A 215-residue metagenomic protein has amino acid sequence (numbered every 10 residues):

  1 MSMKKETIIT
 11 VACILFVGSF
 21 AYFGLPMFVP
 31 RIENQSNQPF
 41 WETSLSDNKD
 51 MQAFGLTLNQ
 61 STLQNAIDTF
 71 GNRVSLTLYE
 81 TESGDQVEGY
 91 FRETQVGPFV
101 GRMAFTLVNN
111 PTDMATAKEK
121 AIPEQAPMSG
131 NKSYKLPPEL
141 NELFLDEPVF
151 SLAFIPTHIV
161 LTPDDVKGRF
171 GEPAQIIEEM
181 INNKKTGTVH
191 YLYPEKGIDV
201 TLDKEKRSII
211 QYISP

Functional and structural regions predicted by a protein language model:
M1-E6: Positively charged n-region of N-terminal signal peptides that target proteins for export
I9-M27: Hydrophobic membrane-insertion alpha-helices, especially the h-region of bacterial N-terminal signal peptides
A21-F23, L45-D47, A153-I159: Short low-complexity stretches enriched in small and charged residues
P26-D47: Ser/Thr/Pro/Gly-rich low-complexity linker/stalk segments immediately outside membranes or between
I32-N34, S61-P215: A cross-family detector of function-defining hotspots
E42-F54, E142-S151: Acidic/histidine-rich, surface-exposed loop or edge segments in extracytoplasmic proteins
A53-S61: Short, contiguous acidic and Ser/Thr-rich linear segments
